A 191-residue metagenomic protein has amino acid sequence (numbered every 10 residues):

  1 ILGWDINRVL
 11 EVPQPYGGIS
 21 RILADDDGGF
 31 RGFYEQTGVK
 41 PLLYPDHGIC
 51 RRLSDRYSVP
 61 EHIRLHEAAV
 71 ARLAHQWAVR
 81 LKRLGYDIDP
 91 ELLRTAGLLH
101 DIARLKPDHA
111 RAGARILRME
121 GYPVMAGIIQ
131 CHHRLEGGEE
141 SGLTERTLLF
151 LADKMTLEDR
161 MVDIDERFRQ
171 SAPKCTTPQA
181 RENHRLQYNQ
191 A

Functional and structural regions predicted by a protein language model:
I1, G38-P41, H66, H100 (+2 more regions): Histidine-centered active-site/metal-ligand motif
L2, L73-A78, G113, L117: Buried hydrophobic packing segments
G3-R51: Acidic, low-complexity terminal tails and accessory targeting/binding regions of phosphate-metabolizing enzymes
Q14, I63, E67, H184-Q187: Hydrophobic packing residues in well-ordered alpha-helices of helical domains and bundles
G48-E67, A96-I102: Active-site flanking loop/helix segments enriched in acidic
K82-P178: Divalent metal-dependent catalytic cores for phosphoryl transfer on phosphate-bearing substrates
P178-A191: Charged phosphate-binding loop/patch that engages nucleotide di/tri-phosphates or the phosphate backbone of nucleic
